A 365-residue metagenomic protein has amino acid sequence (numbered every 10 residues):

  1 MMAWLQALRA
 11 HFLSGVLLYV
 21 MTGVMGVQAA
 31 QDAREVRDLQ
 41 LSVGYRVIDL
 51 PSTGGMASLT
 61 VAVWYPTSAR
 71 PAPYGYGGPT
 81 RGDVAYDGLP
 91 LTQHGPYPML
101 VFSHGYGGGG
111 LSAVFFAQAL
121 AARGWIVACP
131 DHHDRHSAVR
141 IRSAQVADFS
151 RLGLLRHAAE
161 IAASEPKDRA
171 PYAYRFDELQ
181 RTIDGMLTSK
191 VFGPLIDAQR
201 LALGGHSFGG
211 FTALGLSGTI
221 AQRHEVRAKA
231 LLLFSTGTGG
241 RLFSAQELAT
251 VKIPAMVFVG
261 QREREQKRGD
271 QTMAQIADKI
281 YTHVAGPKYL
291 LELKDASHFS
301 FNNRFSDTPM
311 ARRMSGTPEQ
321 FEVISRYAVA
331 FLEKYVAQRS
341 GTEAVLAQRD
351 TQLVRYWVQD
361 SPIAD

Functional and structural regions predicted by a protein language model:
M2-S14: Bacterial N-terminal signal peptides that target proteins for export
H11-G23: Bacterial N-terminal signal peptides
A30-F102, A122, T317, A330-E333: Domain-level recognition of soluble alpha/beta enzyme cores, biased toward histidine phosphatases/phosphomutases
R70, L89-Y97, F102-R140, G240 (+1 more regions): Short substrate-entry loop that stabilizes the transition state in hydrolases
Q145-P194, A198, G215: Alpha/beta-hydrolase active-site loop
T182-T250: Primarily recognizes the serine-hydrolase "nucleophile elbow" in alpha/beta-hydrolase and SGNH/GDSL folds
E225-D295: The feature captures the conserved acid-bearing segment of alpha/beta-hydrolase catalytic domains
K294-H298, N303-D365: Alpha/beta-hydrolase-fold serine-hydrolase catalytic core, especially in secreted/extracellular enzymes
